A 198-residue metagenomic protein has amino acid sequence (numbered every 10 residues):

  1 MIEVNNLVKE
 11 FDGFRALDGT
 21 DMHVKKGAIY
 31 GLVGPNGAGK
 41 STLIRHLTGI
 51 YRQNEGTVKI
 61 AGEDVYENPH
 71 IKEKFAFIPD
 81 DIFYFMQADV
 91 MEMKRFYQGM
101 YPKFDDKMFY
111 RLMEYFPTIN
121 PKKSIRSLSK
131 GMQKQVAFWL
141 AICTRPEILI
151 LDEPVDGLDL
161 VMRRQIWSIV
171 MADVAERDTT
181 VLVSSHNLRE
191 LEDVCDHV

Functional and structural regions predicted by a protein language model:
I2, K9-C195: ABC transporter nucleotide-binding domains
V198: H-loop (His-switch) and adjacent beta-strand-loop-beta switch element of ABC-type ATPase nucleotide-binding domains
